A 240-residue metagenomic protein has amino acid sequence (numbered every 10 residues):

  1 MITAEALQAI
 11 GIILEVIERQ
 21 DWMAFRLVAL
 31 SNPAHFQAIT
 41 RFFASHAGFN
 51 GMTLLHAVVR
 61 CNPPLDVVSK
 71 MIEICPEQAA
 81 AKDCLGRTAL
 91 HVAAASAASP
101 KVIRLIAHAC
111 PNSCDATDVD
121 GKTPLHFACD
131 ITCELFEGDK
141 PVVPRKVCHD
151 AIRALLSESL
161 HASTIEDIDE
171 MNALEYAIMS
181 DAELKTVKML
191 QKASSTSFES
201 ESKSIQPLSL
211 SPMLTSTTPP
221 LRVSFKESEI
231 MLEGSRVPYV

Functional and structural regions predicted by a protein language model:
M1-A57: N-terminal segments that cap or nucleate solenoid repeat domains
E15-Q20, A57-P64, V92-S99, F127-C148 (+1 more regions): Ankyrin repeat A-helix N-terminal signature
A29-F42, S69-A79, R104-C114, D150-A162 (+1 more regions): Ankyrin repeat domain, specifically the short helix-to-loop turn at the C-terminus of the second helix of each repeat
I39, H46-A47, A81-K82, A116-T117 (+2 more regions): Ankyrin-repeat boundary/linker signal
N112, D118-G138, P144, C148-H161 (+1 more regions): Extended, charged alpha-helical interaction scaffolds
S163-S194, F198-E201: Leucine-rich solenoid repeat scaffolds
S204-V240: Short linear docking motifs that recruit protein phosphatase 1
